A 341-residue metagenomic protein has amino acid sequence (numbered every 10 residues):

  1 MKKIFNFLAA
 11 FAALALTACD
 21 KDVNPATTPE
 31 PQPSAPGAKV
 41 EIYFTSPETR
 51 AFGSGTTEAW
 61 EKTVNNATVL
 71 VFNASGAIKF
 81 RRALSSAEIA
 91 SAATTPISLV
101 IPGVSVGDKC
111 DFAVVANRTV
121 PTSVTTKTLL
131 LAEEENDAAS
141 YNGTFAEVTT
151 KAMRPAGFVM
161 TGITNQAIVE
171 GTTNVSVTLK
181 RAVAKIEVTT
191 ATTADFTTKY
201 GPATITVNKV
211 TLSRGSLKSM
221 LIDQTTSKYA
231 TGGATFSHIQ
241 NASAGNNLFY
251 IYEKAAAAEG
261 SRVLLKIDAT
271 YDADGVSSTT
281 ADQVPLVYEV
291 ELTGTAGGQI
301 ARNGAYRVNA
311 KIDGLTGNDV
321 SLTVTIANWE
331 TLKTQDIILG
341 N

Functional and structural regions predicted by a protein language model:
K2-A10: Sec-dependent signal peptide recognition, specifically the positively charged N-region followed immediately by
L8, P31, E58, I101-G103 (+1 more regions): Residues embedded in well-ordered secondary-structure elements
L16-A18: C-terminal motif of bacterial Sec signal peptides marking the signal peptidase cleavage site
D20-V23: Bacterial signal peptide processing site
P25-A51, K180-A194: A short, Gly/Thr-enriched small/hydrophobic beta-strand-prone motif that recurs across taxa
R50-A132, K185-T189, T193-R302, I326 (+1 more regions): Tryptophan-paired
E135-A182, T189-A191, E289-N341: Extracellular beta-sheet/turn segments enriched in Thr/Pro/Gly and aliphatic residues
